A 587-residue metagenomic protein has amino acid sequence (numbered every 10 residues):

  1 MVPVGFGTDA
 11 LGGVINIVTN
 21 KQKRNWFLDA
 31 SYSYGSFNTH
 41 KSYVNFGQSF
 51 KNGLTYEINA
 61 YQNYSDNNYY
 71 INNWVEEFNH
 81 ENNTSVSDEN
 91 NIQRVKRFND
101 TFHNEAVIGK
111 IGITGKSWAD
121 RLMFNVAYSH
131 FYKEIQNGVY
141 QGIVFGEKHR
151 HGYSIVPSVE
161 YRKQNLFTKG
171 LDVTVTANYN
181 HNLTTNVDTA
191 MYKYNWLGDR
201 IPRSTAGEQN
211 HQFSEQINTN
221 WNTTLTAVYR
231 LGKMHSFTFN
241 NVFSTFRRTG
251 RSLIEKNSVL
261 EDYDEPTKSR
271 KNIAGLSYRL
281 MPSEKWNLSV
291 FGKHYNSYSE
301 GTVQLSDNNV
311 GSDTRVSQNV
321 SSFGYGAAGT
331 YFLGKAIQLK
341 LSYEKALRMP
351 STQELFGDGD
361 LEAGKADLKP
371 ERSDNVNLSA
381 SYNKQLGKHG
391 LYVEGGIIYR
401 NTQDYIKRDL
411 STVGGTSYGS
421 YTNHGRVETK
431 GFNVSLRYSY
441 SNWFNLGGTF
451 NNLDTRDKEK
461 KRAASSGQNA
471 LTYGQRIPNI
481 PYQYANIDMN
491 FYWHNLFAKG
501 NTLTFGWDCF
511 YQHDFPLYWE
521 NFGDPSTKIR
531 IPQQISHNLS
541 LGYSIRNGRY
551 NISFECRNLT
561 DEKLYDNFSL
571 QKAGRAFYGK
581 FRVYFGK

Functional and structural regions predicted by a protein language model:
M1, D9-S33, H40-F46, D360: N-terminal periplasmic accessory domains that precede and gate Gram-negative outer-membrane beta-barrel machines
R24, S33, F50-Y140: Periplasmic-side early beta-strands and strand-to-turn transitions of outer-membrane beta-barrels
D29-Y32, Q93-R97, Y140-H149, E208-F213 (+9 more regions): Extracellular loop and loop/strand-boundary signature of outer-membrane beta-barrel proteins
Y32-N38, Q62-D66, Y128-Y132, Y179-L183 (+13 more regions): Transmembrane beta-strands of outer-membrane beta-barrel pores
I108-F131, R150-N309, V316-G334, S342-E344 (+4 more regions): Face-selective signature of the C-terminal outer-membrane beta-barrel domain
V303, H389-N401, S420-P516: Gram-negative outer-membrane beta-barrel transporters
T330-G334, Q338-E344, E371-K430, N451: Membrane-embedded beta-barrel scaffold of Gram-negative outer-membrane proteins
L347, N401-D404, L446, W507-S536 (+1 more regions): C-terminal beta-signal and adjacent terminal beta-strands/loops of Gram-negative outer-membrane beta-barrel proteins
